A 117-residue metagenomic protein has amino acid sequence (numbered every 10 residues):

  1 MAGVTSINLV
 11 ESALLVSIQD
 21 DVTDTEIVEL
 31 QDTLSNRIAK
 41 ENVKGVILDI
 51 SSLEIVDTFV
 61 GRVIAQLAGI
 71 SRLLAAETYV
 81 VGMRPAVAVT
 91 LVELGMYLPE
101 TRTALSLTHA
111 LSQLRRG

Functional and structural regions predicted by a protein language model:
M1-G3, D32-L34, A65-L67: A generic local structural motif
G3-Q31: STAS-typified acidic loop motif
A13-L14, G45, T101-R102: Structural motif
D21, L30-I38, G45-I47: Extended, hydrophobic alpha-helical segments
I27-L34, A75, T108: Expand to "…catalyze enediolate/carbanion chemistry for C-C bond making/breaking, isomerization, decarboxylation
K40-K44, L48-Y97: Amphipathic alpha-helical interaction surfaces in cytosolic regulatory modules
L67, S112-G117: Catalytic cores of nucleotide-enabled group-transfer and carboxylate-activating enzymes in metabolic and assembly-line
P99-A110: Short acidic-hydrophobic, aromatic-tinged amphipathic segments that line or gate anion-handling sites
